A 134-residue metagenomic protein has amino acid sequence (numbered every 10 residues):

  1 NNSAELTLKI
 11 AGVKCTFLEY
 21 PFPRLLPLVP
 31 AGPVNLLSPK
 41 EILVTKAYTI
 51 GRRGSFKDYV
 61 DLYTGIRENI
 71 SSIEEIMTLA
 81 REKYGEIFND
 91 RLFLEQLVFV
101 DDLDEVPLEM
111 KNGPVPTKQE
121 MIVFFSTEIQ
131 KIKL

Functional and structural regions predicted by a protein language model:
N1-L134: Compositionally biased terminal segments of proteins
